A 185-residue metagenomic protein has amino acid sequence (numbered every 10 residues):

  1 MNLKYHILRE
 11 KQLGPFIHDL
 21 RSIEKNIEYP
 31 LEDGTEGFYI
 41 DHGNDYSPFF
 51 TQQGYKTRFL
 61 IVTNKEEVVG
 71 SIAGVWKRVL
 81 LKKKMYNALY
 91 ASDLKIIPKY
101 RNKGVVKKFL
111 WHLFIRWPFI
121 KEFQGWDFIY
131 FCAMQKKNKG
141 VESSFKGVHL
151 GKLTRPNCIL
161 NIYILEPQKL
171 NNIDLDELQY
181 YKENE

Functional and structural regions predicted by a protein language model:
M1-F49, Y55, Y90, E166-E185: Short amphipathic alpha-helix that is part of the acyltransferase structural core
T57, F119-F128: Short, high-confidence coil segments that cap the C-terminus of an alpha-helix and link into the following beta-strand
T57-I61, E67-K77, Y90: Conserved beta-strand in the GNAT
R78-M85: A short, polar/charged loop-to-alpha-helix boundary motif
V79, V148-I173: Conserved catalytic-core motifs of GNAT/GCN5-like acyltransferases
Y86-K99: Conserved acetyl-CoA binding element of GNAT-fold acetyltransferases
I96, N102-F119: Conserved acetyl-CoA-binding loop-helix of GNAT-fold acetyltransferases
Q124-S144: Conserved beta-strand-loop-alpha-helix junction that forms the acyl-donor binding cleft
